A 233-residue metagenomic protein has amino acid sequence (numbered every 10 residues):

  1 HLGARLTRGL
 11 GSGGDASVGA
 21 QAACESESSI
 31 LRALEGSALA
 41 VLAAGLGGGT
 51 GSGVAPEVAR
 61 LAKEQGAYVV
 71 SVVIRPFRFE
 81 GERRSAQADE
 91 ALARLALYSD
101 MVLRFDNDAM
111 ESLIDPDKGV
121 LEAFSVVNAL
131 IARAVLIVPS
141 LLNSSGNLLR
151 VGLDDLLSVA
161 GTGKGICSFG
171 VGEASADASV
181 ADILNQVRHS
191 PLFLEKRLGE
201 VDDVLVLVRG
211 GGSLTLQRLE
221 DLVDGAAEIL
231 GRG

Functional and structural regions predicted by a protein language model:
H1-G233: Tubulin/FtsZ superfamily GTPase core signature
